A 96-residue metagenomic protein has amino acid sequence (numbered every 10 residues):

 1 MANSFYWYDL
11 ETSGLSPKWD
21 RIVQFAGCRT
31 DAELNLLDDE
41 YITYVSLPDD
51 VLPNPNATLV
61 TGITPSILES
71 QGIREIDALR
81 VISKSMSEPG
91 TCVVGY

Functional and structural regions predicted by a protein language model:
A2-Y6, L10-Y96: Conserved non-catalytic scaffold segment of RNase H-like nuclease domains
